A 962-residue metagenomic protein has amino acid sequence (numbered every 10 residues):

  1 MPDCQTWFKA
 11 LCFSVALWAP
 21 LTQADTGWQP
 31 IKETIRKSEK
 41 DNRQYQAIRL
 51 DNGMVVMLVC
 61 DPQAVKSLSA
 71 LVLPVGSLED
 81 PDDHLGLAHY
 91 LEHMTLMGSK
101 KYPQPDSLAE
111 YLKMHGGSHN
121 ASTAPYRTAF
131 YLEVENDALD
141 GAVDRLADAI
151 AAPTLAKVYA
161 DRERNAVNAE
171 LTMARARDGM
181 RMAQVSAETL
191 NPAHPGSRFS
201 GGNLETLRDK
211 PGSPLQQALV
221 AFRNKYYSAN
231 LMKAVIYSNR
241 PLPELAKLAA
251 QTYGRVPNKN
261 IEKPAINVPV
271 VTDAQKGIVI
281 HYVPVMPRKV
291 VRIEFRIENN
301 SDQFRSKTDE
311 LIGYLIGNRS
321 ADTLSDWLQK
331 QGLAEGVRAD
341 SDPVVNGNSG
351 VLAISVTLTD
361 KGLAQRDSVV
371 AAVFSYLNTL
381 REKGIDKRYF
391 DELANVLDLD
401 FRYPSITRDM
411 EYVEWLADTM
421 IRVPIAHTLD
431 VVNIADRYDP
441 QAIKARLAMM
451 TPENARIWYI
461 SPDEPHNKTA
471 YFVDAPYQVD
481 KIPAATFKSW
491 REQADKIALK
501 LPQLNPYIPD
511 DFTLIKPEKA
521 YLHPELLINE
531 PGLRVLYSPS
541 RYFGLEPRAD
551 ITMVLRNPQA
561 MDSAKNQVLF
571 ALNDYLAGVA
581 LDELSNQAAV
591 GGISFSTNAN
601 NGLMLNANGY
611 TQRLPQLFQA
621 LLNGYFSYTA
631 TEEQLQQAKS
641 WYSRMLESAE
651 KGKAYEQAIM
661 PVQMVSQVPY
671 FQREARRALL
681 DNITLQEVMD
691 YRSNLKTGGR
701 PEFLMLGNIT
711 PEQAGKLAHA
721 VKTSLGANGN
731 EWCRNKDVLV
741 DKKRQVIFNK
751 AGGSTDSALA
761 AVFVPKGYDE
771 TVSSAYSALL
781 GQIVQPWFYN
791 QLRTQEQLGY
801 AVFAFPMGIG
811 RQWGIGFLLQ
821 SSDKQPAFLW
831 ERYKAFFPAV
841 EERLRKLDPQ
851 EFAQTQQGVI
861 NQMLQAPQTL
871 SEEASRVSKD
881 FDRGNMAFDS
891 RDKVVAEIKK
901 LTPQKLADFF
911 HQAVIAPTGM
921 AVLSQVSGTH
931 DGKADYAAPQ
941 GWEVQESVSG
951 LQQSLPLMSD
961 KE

Functional and structural regions predicted by a protein language model:
M1-L11: Bacterial N-terminal signal peptides that target proteins for export
A19-L21: N-terminal signal peptide c-region/cleavage motif recognized by signal peptidases
D25-I31, V235, R388-Y542, A658-T723 (+4 more regions): C-terminal regions of mature proteins
S38-L68: Mature N-terminal segment immediately following signal peptide/propeptide cleavage in secreted/periplasmic
M57-V59, A64-D80, G86-Y90, Q104-A149 (+11 more regions): M16 family metallopeptidases and their MPP-like homologs
V158-Y159, R164-L171, R177-A229, I236-A250 (+4 more regions): Hydrophobic, small-residue-rich alpha-helical packing segments that form membrane-like cores
A246-E262, L717-E731: Glycine-centered hinge/linker elements that transmit conformational signals in sensory and ligand-binding systems
P287, V291-F295, N299-I316, D322: Extended catalytic-interface subdomain
